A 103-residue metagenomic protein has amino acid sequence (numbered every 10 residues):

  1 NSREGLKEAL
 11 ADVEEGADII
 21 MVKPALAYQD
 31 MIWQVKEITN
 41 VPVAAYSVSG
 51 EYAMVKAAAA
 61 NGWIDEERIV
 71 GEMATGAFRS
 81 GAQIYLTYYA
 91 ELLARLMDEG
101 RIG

Functional and structural regions predicted by a protein language model:
N1-G103: Alpha/beta enzyme core
